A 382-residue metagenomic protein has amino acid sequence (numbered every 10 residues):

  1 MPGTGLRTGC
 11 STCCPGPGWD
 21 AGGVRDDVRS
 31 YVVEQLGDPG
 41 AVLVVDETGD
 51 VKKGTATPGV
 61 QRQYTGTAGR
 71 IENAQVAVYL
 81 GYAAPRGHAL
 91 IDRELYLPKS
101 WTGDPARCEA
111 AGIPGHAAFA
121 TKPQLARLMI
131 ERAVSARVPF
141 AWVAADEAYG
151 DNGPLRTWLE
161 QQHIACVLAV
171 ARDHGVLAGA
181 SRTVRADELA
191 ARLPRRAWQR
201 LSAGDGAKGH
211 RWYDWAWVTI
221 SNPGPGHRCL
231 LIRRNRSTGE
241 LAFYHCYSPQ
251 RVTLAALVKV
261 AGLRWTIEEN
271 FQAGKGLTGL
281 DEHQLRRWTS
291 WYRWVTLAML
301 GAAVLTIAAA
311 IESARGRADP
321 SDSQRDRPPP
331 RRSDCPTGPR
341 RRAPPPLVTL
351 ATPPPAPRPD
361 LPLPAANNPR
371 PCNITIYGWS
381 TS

Functional and structural regions predicted by a protein language model:
M1-V143, A148-A165, R172: Conserved, well-structured functional cores that handle cations and Mg-NTP chemistry
C14-P17, S248, A261-R264, G274 (+1 more regions): Generic structural signal for hydrophobic core residues of well-folded globular domains
V45, G49, Y149, R251-L285: Short amphipathic alpha-helical "interface-anchor" segments enriched in bulky aromatics
A74, A242, A255-V258, W294-A298: Non-catalytic, well-ordered alpha-helical scaffold segments
V76, T266, N270, R293-M299: Catalytic-loop motifs flanking and including active-site residues across diverse enzymes
L97, G115-K122, R127-E131, L177-R233 (+1 more regions): A short, flexible helix-boundary coil/loop motif
D151-A178, A191-P194, H210-W215: Loop-centered beta-sheet repeat module
N222-V252, W265: Charge-patterned, long linear interaction tracts outside catalytic cores
